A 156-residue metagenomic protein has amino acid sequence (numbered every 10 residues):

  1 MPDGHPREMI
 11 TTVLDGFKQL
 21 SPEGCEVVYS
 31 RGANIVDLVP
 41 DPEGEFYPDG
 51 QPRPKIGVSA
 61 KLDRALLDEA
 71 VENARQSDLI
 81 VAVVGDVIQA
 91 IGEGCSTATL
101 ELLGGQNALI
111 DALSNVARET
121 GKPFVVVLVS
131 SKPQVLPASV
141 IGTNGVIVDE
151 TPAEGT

Functional and structural regions predicted by a protein language model:
M1-T156: C-terminal non-catalytic regions of proteins with extracellular/luminal or membrane-system context
